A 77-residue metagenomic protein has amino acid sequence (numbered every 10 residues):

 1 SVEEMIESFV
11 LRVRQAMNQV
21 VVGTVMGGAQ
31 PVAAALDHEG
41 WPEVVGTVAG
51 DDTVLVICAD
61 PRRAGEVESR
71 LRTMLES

Functional and structural regions predicted by a protein language model:
S1-M74: Non-DNA-binding regulatory cores of transcription-related proteins, predominantly C-terminal effector-binding
S77: Active-site phosphate-binding and catalytic loops of NTP-dependent enzymes
